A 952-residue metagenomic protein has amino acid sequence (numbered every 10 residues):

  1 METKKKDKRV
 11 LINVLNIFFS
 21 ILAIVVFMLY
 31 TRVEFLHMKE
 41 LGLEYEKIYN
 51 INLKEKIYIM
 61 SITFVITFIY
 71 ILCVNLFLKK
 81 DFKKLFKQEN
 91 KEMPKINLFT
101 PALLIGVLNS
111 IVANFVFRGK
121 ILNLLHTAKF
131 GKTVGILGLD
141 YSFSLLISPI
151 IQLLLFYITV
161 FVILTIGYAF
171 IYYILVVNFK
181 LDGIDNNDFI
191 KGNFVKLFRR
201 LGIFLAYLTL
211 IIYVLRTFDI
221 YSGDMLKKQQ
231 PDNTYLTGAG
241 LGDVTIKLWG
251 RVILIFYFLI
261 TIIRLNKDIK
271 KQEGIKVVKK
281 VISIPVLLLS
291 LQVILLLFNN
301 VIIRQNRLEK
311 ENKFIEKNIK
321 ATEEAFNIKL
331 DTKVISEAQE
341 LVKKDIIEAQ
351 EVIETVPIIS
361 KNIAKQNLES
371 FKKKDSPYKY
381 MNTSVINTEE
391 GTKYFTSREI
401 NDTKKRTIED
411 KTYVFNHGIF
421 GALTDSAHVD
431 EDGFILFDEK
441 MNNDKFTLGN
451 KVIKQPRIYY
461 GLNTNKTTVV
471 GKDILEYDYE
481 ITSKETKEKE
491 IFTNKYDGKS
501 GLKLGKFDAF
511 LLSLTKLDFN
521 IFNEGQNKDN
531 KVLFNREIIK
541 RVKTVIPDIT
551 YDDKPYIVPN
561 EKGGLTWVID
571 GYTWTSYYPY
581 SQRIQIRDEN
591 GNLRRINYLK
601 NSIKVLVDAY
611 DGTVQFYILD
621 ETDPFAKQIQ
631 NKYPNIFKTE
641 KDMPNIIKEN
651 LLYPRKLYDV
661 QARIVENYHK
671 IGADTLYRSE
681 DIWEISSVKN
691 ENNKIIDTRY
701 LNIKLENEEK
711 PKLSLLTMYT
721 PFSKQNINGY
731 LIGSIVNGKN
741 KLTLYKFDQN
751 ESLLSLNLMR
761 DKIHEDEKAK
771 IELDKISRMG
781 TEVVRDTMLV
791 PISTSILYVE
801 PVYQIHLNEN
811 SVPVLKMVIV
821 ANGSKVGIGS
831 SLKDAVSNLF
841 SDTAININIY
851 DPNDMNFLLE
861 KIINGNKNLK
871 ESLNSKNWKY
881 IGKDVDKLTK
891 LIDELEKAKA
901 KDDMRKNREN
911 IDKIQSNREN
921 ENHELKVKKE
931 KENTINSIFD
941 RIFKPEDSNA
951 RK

Functional and structural regions predicted by a protein language model:
T3-S875, K879-H923, I938-I942: Soluble extracytoplasmic regions of secretory-pathway and membrane proteins
E919-K952: Long, low-complexity, intrinsically disordered segments
